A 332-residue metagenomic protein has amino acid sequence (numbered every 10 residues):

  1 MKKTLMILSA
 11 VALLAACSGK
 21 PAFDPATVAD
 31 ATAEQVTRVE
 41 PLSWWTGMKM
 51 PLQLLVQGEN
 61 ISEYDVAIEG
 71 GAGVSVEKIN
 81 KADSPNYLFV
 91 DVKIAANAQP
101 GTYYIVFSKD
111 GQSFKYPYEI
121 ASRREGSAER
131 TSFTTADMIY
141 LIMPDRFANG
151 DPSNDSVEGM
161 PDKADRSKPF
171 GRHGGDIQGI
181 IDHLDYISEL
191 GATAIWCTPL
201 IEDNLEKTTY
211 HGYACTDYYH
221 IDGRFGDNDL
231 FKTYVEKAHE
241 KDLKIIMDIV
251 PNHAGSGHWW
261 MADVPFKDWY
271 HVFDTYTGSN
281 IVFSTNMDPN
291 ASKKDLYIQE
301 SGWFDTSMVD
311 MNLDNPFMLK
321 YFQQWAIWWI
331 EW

Functional and structural regions predicted by a protein language model:
K2-L8: Sec-dependent signal peptide recognition, specifically the positively charged N-region followed immediately by
V11-A12: Repetitive helical segments and hydrophobic/amphipathic motifs
A15-A16: C-terminal motif of bacterial Sec signal peptides marking the signal peptidase cleavage site
P21-E63, Y116-R130: Beta-strand/beta-sandwich contexts
E40, M48-G111: Immunoglobulin-like IPT/TIG beta-sandwich domains and homologous Ig-like subdomains
I120-L141, R146, G150: Low-complexity, Pro/Ser/Thr- and charge-rich linker/hinge segments at domain boundaries
F147-T193, C197-W332: Substrate-binding/active-site clefts of carbohydrate-active enzymes
